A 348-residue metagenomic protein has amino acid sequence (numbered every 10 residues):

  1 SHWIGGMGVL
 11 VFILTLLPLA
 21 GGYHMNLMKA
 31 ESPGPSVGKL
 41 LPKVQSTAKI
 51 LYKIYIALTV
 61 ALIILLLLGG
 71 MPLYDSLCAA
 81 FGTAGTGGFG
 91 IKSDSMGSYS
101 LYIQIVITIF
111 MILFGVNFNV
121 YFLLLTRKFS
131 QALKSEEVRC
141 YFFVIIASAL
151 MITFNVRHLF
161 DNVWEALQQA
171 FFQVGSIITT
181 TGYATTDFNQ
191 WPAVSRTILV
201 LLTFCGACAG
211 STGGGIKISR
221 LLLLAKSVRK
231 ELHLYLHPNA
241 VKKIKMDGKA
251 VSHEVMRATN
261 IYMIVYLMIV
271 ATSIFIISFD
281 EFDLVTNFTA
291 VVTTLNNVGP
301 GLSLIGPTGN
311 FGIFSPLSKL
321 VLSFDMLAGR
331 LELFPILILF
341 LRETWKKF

Functional and structural regions predicted by a protein language model:
S1-F348: Membrane-proximal intracellular helices of multi-pass ion channels
